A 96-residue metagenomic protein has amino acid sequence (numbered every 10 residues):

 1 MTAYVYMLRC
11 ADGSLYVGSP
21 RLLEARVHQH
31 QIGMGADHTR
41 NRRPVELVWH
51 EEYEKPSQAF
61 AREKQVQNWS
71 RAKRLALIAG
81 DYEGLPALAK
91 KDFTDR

Functional and structural regions predicted by a protein language model:
M1-E52, S57-A61, A72, D81-R96: GIY-YIG nuclease catalytic motif and its immediate N-terminal context
K64-L77: Short arginine-rich
